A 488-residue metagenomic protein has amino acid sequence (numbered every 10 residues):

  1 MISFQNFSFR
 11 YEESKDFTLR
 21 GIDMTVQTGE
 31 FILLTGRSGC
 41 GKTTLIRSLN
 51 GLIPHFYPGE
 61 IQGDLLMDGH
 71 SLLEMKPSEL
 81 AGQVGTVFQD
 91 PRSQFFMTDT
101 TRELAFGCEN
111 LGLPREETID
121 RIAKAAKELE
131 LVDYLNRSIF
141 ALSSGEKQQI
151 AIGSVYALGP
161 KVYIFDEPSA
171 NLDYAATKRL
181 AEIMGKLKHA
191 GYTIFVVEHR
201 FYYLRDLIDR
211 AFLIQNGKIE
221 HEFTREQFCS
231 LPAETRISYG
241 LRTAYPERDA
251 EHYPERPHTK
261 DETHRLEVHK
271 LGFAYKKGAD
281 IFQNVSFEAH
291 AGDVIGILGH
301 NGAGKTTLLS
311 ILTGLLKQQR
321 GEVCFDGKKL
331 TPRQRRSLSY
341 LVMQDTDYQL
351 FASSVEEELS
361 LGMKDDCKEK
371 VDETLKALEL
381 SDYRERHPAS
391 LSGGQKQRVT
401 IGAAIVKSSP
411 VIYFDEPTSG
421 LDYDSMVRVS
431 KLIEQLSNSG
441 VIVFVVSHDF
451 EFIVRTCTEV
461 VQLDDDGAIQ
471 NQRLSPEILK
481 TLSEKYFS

Functional and structural regions predicted by a protein language model:
T35-R37, L298-H300: The feature captures the beta-strand-to-loop junction immediately N-terminal to the Walker
N50, T313: Helix-to-loop junction immediately C-terminal to a conserved catalytic motif
E116-Y134, K368-Y383: Conserved ABC ATPase "signature" region
S138-L142, E146, H387-L391, Q395: Conserved ABC ATPase signature
Y163-D166, I412-D415: Catalytic Walker B motif of ABC-type/P-loop ATPase nucleotide-binding domains
D173, D422: ABC-family nucleotide-binding domains
E198-H199, S447-H448: H-loop/switch region of ABC-family ATPase nucleotide-binding domains
